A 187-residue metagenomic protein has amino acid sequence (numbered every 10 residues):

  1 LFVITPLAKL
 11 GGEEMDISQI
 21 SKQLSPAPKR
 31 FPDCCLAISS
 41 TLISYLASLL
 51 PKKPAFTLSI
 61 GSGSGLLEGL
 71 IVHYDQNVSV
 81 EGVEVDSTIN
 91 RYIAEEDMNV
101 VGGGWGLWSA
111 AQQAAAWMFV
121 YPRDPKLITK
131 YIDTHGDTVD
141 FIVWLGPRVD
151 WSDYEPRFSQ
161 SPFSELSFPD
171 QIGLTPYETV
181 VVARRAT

Functional and structural regions predicted by a protein language model:
L1-K52: S-adenosyl-L-methionine
S48, V101-Q113, I132-D133: Short amphipathic alpha-helix with an adjacent loop that forms part of the alpha/beta core around
K52-K53, Q76, Q112-A114, T138 (+1 more regions): Residue-level preference for short coil/turn positions at secondary-structure junctions
F56-L58, A116, F141: Structural motif
F56-W108: SAM cofactor-binding core of SAM-dependent methyltransferases, primarily the Rossmann-like beta-alpha-beta module
G63-G65, S87-T88, R123-P125, R148-D150: Short, solvent-exposed loop/turn segments at secondary-structure junctions
A114-L127: A short SAM/SAH-binding and catalytic strip from SAM-dependent methyltransferases
D124-A186: C-terminal substrate-binding/active-site "lid" region of AdoMet-derived donor-dependent transferases
